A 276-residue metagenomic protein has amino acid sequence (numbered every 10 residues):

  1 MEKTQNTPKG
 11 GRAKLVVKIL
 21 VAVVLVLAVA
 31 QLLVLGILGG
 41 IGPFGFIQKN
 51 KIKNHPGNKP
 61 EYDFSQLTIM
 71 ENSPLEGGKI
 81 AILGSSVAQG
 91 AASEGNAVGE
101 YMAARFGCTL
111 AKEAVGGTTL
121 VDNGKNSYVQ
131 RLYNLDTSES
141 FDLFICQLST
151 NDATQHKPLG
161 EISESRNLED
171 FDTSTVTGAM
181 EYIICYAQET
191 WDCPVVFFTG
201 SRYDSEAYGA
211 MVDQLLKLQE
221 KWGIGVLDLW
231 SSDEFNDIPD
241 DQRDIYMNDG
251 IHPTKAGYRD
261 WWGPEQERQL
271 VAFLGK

Functional and structural regions predicted by a protein language model:
M1-L83, V87-E94, A104, T137-S140 (+2 more regions): N-terminal secretory targeting modules
K79-A81, V87-E169: Conserved SGNH/GDSL esterase-like catalytic core that processes O-acyl groups on lipids and polysaccharides
M102-A103, A187-Q188, L218-Q219, I224: A generic structural signal for well-ordered alpha-helical segments
S127-V129, V176-M180, M211-D213: Charged helix-capping and loop-helix junction motifs
Q147-N151, E181-L215: Active-site segments of SGNH/GDSL-like serine hydrolases that catalyze O-acetyl group transfer/hydrolysis on lipids
R166-T177, G250-P253: A short acidic, glycine-rich active-site loop that binds or catalyzes chemistry on phosphate/adenosine moieties
G200-K276: Catalytic His-Asp segment of secreted/periplasmic serine-dependent ester chemistry enzymes
